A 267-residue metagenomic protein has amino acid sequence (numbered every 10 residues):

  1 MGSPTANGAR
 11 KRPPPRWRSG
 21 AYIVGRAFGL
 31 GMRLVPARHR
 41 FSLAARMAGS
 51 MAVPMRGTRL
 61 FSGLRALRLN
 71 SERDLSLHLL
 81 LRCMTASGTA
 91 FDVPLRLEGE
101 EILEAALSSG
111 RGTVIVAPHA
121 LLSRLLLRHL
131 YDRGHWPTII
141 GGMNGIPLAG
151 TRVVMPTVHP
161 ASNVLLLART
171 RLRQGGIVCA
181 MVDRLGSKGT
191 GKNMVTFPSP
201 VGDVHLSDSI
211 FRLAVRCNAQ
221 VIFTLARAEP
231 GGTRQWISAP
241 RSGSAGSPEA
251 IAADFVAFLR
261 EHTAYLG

Functional and structural regions predicted by a protein language model:
G2-A117, L122-S123, L127, L148: Membrane-anchoring hydrophobic helices of lipid-metabolizing enzymes
A6-R12, G150, R173, R241-G246: Intrinsic low-complexity, intrinsically disordered segments enriched in polar/basic residues
R18, M155, A245-E249: Charge-dense, low-complexity intrinsically disordered segments
I23, M55, M84, I102 (+8 more regions): Weak global preference for isoleucine
P36, S42, A105, P137 (+5 more regions): Hydrophobic transmembrane signal anchors and adjacent membrane-proximal interface regions, especially in viral
L69-N70, D132, W136, S162-G267: Non-catalytic C-terminal accessory region of glycerolipid acyltransferases and related lyso-lipid remodeling enzymes
T89-R96, V154-P160, S199-V201: Short, flexible loop segments at the rims of nucleotide/cofactor-binding pockets, characterized by
S109-N163, K188-V195: Catalytic core of membrane glycerolipid acyltransferases/transacylases, capturing the structured, soluble-facing
